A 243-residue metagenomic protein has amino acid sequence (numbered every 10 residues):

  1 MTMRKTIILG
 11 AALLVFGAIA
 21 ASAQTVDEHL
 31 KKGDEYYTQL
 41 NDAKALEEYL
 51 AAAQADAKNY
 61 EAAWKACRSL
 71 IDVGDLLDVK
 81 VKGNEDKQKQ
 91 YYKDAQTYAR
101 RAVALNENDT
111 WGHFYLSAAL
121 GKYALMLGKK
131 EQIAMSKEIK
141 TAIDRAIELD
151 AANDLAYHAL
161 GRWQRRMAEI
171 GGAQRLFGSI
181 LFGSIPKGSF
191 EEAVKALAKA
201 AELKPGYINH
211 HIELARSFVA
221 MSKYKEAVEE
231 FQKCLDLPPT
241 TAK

Functional and structural regions predicted by a protein language model:
M1-A11: Bacterial N-terminal signal peptides that target proteins for export
G10-A18: Bacterial N-terminal signal peptides
A20-T25: Boundary at the C-terminal end of the N-terminal hydrophobic targeting segment
Y36, L40-E48, R68-N108, L116-A152 (+1 more regions): Short coil/linker segments at helix-helix boundaries
A53-Q54, A104, E202, L235-D236: Amphipathic alpha-helical segments of tetratricopeptide repeats
K65-A66, Y115, A159, E213: Canonical tetratricopeptide repeat
